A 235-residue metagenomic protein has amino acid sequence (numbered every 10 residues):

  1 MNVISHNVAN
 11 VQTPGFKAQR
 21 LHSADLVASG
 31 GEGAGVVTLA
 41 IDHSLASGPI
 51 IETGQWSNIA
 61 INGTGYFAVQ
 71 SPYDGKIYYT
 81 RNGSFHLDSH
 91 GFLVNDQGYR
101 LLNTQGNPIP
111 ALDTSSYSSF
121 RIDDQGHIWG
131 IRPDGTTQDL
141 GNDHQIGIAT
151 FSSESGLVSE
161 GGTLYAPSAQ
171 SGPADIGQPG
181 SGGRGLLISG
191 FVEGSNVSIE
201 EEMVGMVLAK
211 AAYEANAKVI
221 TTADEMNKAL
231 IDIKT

Functional and structural regions predicted by a protein language model:
M1-G106, L112-T235: Amphipathic alpha-helical polymerization modules
